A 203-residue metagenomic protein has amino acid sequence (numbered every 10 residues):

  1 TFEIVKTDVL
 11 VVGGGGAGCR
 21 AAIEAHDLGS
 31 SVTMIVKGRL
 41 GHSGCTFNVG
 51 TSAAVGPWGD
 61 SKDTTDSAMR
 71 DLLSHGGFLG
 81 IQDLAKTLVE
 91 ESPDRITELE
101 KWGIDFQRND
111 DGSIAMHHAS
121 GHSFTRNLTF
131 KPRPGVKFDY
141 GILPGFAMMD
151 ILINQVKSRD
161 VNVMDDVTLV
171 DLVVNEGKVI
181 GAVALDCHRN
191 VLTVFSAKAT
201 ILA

Functional and structural regions predicted by a protein language model:
E3-T7, H188-A199: Core beta-strand elements of the Rossmann-like FAD/NAD(P) dinucleotide-binding domain in flavoenzyme oxidoreductases
V9-M34: N-terminal Rossmann-like FAD-binding beta1-loop-alpha1 element of flavoenzymes
C19, P93, F146, V194-F195: Conserved structured core elements
R20, E24, G44-C45, T200: Hydrophobic/aromatic ligand-binding patch that stacks against planar heteroaromatic rings of cofactors or nucleotides
H26-T33, S158-N162, H188-V191: Secondary-structure transition/capping motifs at alpha-helix termini and the adjoining loop/turn into the next element
G29-G41, K198-I201: Short, hydrophobic/aliphatic alpha-helical segments
K37-I180, A184-D186: Conserved N-terminal/central alpha/beta ligand/cofactor-binding core
